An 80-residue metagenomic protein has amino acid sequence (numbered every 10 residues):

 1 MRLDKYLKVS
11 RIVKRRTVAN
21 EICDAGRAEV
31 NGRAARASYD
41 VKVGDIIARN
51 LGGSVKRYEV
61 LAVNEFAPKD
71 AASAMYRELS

Functional and structural regions predicted by a protein language model:
M1-K5, A34-S80: Ferredoxin-like alpha/beta domains used as RNA- or RNAP-binding modules
M1-V43: A basic, amphipathic helix-loop patch mediating RNA/tRNA/ribosome contacts
